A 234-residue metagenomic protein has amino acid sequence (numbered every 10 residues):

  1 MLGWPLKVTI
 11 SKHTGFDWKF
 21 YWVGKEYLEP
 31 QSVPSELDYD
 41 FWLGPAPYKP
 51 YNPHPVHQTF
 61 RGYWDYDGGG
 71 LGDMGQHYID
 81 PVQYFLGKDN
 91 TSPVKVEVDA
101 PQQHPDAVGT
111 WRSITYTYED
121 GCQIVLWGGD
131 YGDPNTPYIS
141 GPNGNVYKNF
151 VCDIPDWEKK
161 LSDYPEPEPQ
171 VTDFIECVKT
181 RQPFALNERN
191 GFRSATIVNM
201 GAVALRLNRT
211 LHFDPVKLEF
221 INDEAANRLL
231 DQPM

Functional and structural regions predicted by a protein language model:
M1-E36: A contiguous active-site-proximal alpha/beta segment in oxidoreductase catalytic domains
G3-K7, T91-P93, P183, N208: Short secondary-structure junction motifs
W4, D40-D120: Rossmann-like dinucleotide-binding domain that binds NAD(P)(H)
S11-D17, A46-P47, A100-Q103, D130: Glycine-rich beta-alpha junction loops
Q31-V33, L71-D73, Q102-D106, G129-D130 (+1 more regions): Short Gly/Pro-enriched turn/cap motifs at secondary-structure boundaries
P50-P53, D67-G87, W111-S113, G132-M234: C-terminal helical cap and adjacent loop that interface with cofactors, partners, or active-site loops
E119-Q123, N143-G144: Glycine-centered tight beta-turn/hairpin loop motif at sheet-sheet or coil-to-beta transitions
